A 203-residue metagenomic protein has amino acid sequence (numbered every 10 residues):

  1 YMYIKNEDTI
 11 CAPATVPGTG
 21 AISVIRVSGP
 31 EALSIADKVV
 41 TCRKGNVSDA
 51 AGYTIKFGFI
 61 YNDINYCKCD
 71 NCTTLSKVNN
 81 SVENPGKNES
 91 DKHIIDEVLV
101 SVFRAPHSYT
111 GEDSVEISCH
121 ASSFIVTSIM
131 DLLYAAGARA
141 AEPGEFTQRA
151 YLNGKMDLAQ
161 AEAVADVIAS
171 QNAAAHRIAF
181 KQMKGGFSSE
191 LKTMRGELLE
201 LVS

Functional and structural regions predicted by a protein language model:
M2-R177, K181, G185: A glycine-rich (often HGG/GG-containing) alpha/beta subdomain
S170, E200-S203: P-loop NTP-binding catalytic core
I178-L201: An accessory alpha-helical subdomain
